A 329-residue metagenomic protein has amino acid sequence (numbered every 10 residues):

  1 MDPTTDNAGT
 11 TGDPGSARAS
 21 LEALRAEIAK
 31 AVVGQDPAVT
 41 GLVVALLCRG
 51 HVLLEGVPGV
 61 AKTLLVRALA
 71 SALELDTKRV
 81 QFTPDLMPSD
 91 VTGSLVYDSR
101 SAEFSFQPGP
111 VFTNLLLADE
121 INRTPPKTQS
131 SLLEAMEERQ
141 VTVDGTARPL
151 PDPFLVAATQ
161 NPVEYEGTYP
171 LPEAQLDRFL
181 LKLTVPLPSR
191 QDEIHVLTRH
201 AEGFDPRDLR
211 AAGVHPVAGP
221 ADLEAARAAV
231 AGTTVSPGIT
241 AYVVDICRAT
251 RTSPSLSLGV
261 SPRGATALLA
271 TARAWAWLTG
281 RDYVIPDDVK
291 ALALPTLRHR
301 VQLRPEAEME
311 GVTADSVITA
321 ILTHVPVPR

Functional and structural regions predicted by a protein language model:
D2-T11, G15, R67, T250-R329: C-terminal engagement/docking regions of AAA+ P-loop ATPases
G15-V60: Pre-Walker A (pre-P-loop) alpha-helix and adjacent loop at the N terminus of AAA/AAA+ ATPase modules, a conserved
G41-V44, Y97-L117, T146: Conserved alpha-helical scaffold flanking the Walker A/P-loop in AAA+ ATPase domains
L46-T83: Walker A/P-loop
G50-V52, D76, F112-L116, S130 (+3 more regions): Loop/turn-to-beta-strand initiation segments
G56, D119-E120, S131: Walker B catalytic acidic pair
V57, V91, T159: P-loop (Walker A) phosphate-binding loop of NTP-binding proteins
D98-E103, T124, M136-A218, L223-T233 (+1 more regions): Canonical AAA+ ATPase core
